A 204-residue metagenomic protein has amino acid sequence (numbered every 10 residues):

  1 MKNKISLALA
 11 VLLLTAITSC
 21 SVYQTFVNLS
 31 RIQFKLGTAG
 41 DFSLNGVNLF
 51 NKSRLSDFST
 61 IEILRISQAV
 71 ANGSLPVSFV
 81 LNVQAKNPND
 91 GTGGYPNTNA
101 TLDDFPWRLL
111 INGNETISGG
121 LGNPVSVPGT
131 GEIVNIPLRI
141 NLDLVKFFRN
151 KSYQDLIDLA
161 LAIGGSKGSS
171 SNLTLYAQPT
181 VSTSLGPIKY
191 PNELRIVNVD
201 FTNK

Functional and structural regions predicted by a protein language model:
M1-A8: Bacterial N-terminal signal peptides that target proteins for export
L9-L14: Hydrophobic helical h-region of N-terminal Sec-dependent signal peptides in bacterial secretory/periplasmic proteins
A16-S19: C-terminal motif of bacterial Sec signal peptides marking the signal peptidase cleavage site
S21-K204: Extracellular/lumenal and peripheral-membrane lipid-interaction modules
